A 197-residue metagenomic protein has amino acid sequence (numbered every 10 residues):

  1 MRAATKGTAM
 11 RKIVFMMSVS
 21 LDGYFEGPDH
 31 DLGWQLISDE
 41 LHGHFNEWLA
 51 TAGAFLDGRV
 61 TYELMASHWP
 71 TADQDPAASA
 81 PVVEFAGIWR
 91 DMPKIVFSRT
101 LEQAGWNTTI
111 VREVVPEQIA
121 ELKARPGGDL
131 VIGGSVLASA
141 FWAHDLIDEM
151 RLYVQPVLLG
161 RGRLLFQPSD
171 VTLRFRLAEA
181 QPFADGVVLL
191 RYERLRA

Functional and structural regions predicted by a protein language model:
M1-A197: Enzymes that bind and transform nitrogen-containing heteroaromatic metabolites
